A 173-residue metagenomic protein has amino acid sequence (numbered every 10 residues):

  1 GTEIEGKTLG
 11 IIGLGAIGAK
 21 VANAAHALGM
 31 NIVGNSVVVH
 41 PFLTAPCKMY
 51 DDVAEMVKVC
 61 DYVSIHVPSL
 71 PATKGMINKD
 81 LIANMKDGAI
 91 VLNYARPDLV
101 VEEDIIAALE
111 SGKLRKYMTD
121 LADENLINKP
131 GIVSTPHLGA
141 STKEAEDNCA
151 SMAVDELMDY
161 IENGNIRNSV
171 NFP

Functional and structural regions predicted by a protein language model:
G1-E5, P97, V133, G139: Phosphate/diphosphate ligand-binding glycine-rich loop within oxidoreductases
G1-K20: Glycine-rich NAD(P)-binding loop of Rossmann-like domains
I12, N35, T119, P136: Active-site flanking residues adjacent to catalytic metal/cofactor-binding acidic residues
L14, V57, E146-A150: Amphipathic, non-transmembrane alpha-helical scaffold segments
A24-A25, M85: Aromatic pocket-lining residues of Rossmann-like dinucleotide-binding sites
M30-N31: Residues at the starts of beta-strands that form the adenosine-phosphate
V37-L126, S141: Rossmann-like adenosine-cofactor binding region
K116-Y117, D123-P173: C-terminal helix-to-coil terminal segments
